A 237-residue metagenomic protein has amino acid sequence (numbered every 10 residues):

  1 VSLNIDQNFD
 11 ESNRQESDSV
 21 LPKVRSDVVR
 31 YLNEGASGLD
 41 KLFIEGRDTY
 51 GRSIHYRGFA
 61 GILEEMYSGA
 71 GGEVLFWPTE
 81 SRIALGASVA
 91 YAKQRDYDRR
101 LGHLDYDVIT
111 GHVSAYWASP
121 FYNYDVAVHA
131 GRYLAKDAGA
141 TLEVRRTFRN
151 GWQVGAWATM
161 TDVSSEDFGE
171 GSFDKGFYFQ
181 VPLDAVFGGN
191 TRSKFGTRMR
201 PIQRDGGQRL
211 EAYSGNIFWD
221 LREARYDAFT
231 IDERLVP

Functional and structural regions predicted by a protein language model:
V1, D27-R30, S53-L63, A84-A92 (+3 more regions): Transmembrane beta-strand segments that form the barrel wall of outer-membrane beta-barrel proteins
V1, E16-V20, L42-Y50, G69-V89 (+3 more regions): Feature captures outer-membrane beta-barrel proteins of Gram-negative bacteria and organelles
V1-S12, G46, S53-I54, G58: Core alpha-helical transmembrane segments of integral membrane proteins
D6-F9, E34-D40, A60-A70, T79 (+4 more regions): Solvent-exposed loop/turn segments connecting transmembrane beta-strands in outer-membrane beta-barrel proteins
F9-G35: Surface-exposed loop and membrane-interface regions of Gram-negative outer-membrane beta-barrel proteins
S17-V24, P120-T141, T147-P237: Flexible, glycine-rich linker and terminal segments associated with outer-membrane beta-barrel/transport systems
S26, S37-K41, H55: A broad structural signal for short, well-ordered beta-strand segments within beta-sheet-rich domains
D96-R100, T110-H112: Outer-membrane beta-barrel translocator/pore domains, especially the C-terminal barrels of Gram-negative outer-membrane
